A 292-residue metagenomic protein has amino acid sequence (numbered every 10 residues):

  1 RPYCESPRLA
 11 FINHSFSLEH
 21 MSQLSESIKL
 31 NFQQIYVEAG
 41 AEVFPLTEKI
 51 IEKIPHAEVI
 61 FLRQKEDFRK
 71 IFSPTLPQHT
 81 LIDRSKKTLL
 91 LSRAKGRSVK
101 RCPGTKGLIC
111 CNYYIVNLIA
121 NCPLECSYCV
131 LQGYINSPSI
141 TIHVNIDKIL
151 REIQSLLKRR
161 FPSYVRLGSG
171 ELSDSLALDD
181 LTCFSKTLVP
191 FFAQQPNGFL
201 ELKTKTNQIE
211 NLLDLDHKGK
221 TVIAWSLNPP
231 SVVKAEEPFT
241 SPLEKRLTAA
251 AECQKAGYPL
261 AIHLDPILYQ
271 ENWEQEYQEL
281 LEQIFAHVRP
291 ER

Functional and structural regions predicted by a protein language model:
F11-I12, S17: Short, positively charged and aromatic/hydrophobic N-terminal segments
S17-N112: Flexible, acidic/Gly-rich N-terminal and inter-domain linker regions that tether and position cofactor-handling modules
L46-T47, L178-L181, N211-L215, E236-E237 (+1 more regions): A short acidic (Asp/Glu
D83, L90-N112, V130-A224: Conserved Radical SAM active-site core
N117-Y134: Local cysteine-cluster metal-coordination motifs and their immediate loop/turn environment, predominantly Fe-S cluster
S173-L176, N207-E210, T221-T240, P266-E271: Conserved radical SAM core fold
K245-R292: Conserved C-terminal portion of the radical SAM core fold that forms the substrate/S-adenosylmethionine-binding
